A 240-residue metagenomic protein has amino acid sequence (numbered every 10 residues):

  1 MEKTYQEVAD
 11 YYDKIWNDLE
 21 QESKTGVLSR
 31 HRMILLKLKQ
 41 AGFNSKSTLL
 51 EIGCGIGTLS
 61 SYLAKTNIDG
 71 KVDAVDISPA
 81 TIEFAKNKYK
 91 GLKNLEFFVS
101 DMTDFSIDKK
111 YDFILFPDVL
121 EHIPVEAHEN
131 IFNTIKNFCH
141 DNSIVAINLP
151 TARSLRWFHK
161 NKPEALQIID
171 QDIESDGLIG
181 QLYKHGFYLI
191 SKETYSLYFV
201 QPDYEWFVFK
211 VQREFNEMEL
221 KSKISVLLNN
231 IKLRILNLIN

Functional and structural regions predicted by a protein language model:
M1-K109, F113, E129-F132, I168-Q171 (+2 more regions): Conserved N-terminal segment of class I S-adenosyl-L-methionine
T48, S143-I144: Short glycine-centered segments of the SAM/dcSAM-binding site in methyltransferase folds
F116-V119: A short beta-strand submotif of the Rossmann-like class I SAM-dependent methyltransferase core that lines
H122-I123: A short His-aromatic
E129-D141: A short glycine-rich, Lys/Arg-flanked "PGG" loop and its adjoining helix->strand segment in the class I
N148-D170: Short, glycine-/aromatic-enriched active-site segment of Class I SAM-dependent methyltransferases
D170-G186: Short alpha-helix
F187-Y198: Conserved S-adenosyl-L-methionine
